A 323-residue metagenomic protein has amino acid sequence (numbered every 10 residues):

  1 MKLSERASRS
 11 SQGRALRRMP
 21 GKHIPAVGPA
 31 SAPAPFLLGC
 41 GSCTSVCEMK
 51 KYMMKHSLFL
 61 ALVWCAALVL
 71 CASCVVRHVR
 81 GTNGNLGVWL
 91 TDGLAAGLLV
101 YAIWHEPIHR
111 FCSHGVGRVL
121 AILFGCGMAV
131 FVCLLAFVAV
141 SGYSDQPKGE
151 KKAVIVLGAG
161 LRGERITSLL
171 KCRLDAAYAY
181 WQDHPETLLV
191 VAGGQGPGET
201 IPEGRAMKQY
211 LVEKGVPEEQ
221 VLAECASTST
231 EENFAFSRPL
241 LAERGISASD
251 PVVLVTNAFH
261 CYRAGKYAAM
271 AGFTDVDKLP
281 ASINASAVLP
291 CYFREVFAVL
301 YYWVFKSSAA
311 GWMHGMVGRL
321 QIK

Functional and structural regions predicted by a protein language model:
Q12-G13, R18: Short Gly/Ser/Thr- and charged-rich N-terminal loops/segments that act as flexible capping/hinge elements
C40-C43, C47: Cysteine-centered motifs
S57-P107: Membrane-embedded alpha-helical segments of integral membrane proteins
Y101-D145: Transmembrane alpha-helices and immediately adjacent membrane-cytoplasm interface residues in multi-pass integral
G117, C133-F293: A structural signal for short, hydrophobic/glycine-enriched beta-strand patches
V288-G315: A transmembrane-helix-recognition feature enriched in membrane-embedded lipid enzymes and envelope glyco-/phospholipid
